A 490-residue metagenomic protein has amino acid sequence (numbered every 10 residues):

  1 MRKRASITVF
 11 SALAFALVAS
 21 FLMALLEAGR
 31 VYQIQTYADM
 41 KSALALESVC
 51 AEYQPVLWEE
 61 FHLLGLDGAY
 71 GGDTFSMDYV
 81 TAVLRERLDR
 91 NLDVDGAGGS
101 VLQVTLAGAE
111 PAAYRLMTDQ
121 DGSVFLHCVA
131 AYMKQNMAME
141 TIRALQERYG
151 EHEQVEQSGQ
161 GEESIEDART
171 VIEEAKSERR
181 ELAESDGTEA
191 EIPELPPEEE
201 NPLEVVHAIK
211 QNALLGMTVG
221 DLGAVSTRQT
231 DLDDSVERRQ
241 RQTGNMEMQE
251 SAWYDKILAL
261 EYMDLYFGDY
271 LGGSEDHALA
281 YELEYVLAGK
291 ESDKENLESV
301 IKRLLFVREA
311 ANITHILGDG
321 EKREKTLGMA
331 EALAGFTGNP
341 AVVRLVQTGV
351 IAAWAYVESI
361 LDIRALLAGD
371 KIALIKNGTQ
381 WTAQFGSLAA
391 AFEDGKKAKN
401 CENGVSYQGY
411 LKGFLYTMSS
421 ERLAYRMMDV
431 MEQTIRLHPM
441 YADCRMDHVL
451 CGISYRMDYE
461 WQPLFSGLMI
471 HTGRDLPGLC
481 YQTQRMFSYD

Functional and structural regions predicted by a protein language model:
M1-F75: Alpha-helical assembly-interface signal, strongest on the long, hydrophobic N-terminal helix that forms
P55, H62-D490: Long, compositionally biased low-complexity segments
